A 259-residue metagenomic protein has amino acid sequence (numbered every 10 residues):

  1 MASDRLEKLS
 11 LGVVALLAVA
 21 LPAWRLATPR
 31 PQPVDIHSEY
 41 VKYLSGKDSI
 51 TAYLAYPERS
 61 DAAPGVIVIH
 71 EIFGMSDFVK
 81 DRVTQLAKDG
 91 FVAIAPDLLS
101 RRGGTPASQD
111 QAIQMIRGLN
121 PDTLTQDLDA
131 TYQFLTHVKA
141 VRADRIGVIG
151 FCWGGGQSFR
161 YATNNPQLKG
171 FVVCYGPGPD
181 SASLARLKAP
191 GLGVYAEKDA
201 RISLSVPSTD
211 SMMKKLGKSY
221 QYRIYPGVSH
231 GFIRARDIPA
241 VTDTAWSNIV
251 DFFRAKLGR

Functional and structural regions predicted by a protein language model:
A2-K42, I50-Y53: An N-terminal hydrophobic leader/cap segment in hydrolases
P31-V34, Y40-H137: Serine-hydrolase catalytic machinery in alpha/beta-hydrolase-like enzymes
F91, L98, G176, Y225-G227: Active-site loop/turn elements of alpha/beta-hydrolase fold enzymes, especially the short glycine-/histidine-rich
A130-K188: Primarily recognizes the serine-hydrolase "nucleophile elbow" in alpha/beta-hydrolase and SGNH/GDSL folds
R186-G191, L216-S219: Short, proline-enriched alpha-helix->beta-strand connector loops that line the catalytic pocket of alpha/beta-hydrolase
G193-Y195: Short beta-strand/loop motif that positions the catalytic acidic residue of the alpha/beta-hydrolase fold
K198-S203: Acidic catalytic loop of the alpha/beta-hydrolase fold
K214-R259: C-terminal catalytic histidine-bearing segment of alpha/beta-hydrolase fold enzymes
